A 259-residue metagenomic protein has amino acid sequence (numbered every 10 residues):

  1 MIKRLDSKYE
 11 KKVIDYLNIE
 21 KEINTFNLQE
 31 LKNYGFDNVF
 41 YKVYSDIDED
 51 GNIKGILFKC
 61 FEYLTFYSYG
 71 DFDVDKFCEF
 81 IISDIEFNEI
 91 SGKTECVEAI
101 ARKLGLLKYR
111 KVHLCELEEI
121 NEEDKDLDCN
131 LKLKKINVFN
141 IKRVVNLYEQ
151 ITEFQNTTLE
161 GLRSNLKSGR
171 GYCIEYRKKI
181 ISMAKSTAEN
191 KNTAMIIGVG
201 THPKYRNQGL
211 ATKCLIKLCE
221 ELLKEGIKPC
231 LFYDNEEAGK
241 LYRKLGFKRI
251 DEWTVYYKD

Functional and structural regions predicted by a protein language model:
M1-F26, E118-T157: Short amphipathic alpha-helix that is part of the acyltransferase structural core
I2, K21, Q29-I85, S182-I197: Conserved donor-binding loop and adjoining core beta-sheet/short helix segment in diverse acyl/aminoacyl transferases
K42-D48, G171-E175, C230: Cytosolic beta-strand hydrophobic patch enriched in CBS
C60-D128, Y256-Y257: Acyl-donor-binding surface of acyltransferase catalytic domains
F72-C78, G198-T201, N207-K224, G239-K240 (+1 more regions): Conserved acetyl-CoA-binding loop-helix of GNAT-fold acetyltransferases
I85-T94, L222-D234: Conserved GNAT acetyl-CoA-binding A-motif
E95-Y109, T212, N235-E252: Conserved active-site alpha-helix within GNAT-family acetyltransferase domains
I136-M195, G200: A mid-sequence, solvent-exposed acidic-amphipathic segment
